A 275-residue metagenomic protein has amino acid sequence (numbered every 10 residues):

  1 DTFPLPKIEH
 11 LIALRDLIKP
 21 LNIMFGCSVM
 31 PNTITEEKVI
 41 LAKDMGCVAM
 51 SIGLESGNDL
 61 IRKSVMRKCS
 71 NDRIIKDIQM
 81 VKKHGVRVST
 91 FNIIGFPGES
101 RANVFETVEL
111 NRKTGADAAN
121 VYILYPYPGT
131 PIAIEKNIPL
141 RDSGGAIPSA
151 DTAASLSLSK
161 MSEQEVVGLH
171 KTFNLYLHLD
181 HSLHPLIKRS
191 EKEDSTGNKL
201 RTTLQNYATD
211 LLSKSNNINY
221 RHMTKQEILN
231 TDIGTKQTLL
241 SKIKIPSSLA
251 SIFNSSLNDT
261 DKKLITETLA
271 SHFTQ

Functional and structural regions predicted by a protein language model:
F3-Y207, M223-T224: A structural motif corresponding to the C-terminal lobe/cap of the Radical SAM core domain
Y207-Q275: C-terminal non-catalytic accessory extensions
